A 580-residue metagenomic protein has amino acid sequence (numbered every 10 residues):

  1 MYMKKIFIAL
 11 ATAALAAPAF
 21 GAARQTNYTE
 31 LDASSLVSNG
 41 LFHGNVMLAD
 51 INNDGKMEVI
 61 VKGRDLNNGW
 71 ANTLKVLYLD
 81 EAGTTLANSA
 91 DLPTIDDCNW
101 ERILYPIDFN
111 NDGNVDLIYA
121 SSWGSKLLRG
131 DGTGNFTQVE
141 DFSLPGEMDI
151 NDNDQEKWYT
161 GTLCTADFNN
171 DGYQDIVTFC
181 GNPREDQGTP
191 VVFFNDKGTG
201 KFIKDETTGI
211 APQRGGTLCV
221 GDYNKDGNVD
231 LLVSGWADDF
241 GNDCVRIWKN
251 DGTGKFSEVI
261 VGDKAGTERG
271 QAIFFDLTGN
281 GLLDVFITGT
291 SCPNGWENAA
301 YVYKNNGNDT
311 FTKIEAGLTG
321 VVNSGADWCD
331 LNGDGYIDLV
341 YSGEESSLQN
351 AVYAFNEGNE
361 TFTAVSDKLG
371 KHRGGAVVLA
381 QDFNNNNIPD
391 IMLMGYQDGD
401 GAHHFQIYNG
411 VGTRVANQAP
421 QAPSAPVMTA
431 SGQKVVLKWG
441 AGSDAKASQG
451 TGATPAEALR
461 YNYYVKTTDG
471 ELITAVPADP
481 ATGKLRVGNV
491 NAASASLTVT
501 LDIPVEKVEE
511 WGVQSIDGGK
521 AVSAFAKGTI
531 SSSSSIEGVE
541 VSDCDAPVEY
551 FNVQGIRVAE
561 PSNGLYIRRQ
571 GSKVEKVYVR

Functional and structural regions predicted by a protein language model:
G21-L41, Y78-N99, R129-W158, F194-Q213 (+5 more regions): Blade-edge motifs of beta-propeller repeat domains
H43-I51, W100-F109, T160-F168, G215-Y223 (+3 more regions): Beta-propeller blade termini
N53-G63, N111-A120, N170-F179, K225-S234 (+3 more regions): Acidic/hydrophobic-patterned starts of short beta strands in beta-sheet-rich repeat architectures
R64-G69, G124, N182-E185, W236-F240 (+3 more regions): Short glycine/acidic-enriched loop and turn motifs that connect beta-strands
T413-A425, T529-Q554: Residue-level detector of functionally pivotal "anchor" positions at catalytic/ligand-binding pockets or at interdomain
Q433-P455: Conserved aromatic anchor
G450-V505: Recognizes extended acidic, P/S/T-rich segments that occur within or adjacent to Ig-like beta-sandwich modules
I516-S532: Extracellular fibronectin type III
